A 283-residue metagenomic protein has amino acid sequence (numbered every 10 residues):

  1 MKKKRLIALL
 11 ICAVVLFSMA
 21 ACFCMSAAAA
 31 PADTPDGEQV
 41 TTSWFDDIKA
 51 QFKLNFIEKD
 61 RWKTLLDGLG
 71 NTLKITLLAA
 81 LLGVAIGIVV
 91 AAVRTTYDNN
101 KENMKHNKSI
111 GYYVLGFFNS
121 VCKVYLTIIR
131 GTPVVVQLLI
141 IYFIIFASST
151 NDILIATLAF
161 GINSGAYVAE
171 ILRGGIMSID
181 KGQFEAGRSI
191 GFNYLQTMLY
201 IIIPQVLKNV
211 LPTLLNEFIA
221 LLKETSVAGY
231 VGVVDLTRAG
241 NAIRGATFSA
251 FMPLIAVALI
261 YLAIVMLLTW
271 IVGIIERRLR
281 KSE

Functional and structural regions predicted by a protein language model:
M1-R5, K281: Positively charged n-region of N-terminal signal peptides that target proteins for export
K4-I11, V210: Alpha-helical transmembrane segments and their helix-start/interface "positive-inside/aromatic belt" motifs in integral
L9-M19: Hydrophobic core
C12, C22-C24, F117, C122: Generic recognition of cysteine residues
A20-A32: Sec-dependent signal peptide cleavage junction
A29-E283: Transmembrane alpha-helices and adjacent helix-loop boundaries
